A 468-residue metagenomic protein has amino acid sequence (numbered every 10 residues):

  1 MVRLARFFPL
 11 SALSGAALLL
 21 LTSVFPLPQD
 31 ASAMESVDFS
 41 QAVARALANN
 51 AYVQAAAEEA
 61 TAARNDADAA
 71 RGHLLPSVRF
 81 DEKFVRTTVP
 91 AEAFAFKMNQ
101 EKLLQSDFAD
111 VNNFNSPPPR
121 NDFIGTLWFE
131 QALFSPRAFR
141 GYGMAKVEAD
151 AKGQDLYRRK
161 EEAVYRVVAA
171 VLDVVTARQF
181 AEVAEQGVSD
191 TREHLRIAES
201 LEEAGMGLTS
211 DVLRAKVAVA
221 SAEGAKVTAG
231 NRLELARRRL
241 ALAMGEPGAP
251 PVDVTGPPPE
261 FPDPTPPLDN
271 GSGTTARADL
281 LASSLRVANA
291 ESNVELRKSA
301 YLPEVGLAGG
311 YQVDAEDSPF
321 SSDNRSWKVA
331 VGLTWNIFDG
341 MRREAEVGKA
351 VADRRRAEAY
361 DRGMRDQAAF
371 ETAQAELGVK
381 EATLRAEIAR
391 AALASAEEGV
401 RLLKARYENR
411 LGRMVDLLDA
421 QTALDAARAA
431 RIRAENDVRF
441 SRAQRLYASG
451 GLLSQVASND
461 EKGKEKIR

Functional and structural regions predicted by a protein language model:
V2, V37, K160-T274, A375-G378 (+4 more regions): Periplasmic alpha-helical coiled-coil/stalk elements that build and connect Gram-negative outer-membrane
R3-R6, L27-A33, R86-A91, G248 (+1 more regions): Acidic, low-complexity, intrinsically disordered peripheral segments
S11-P26: Bacterial N-terminal signal peptides
V43-L47, M98-N112, E246-G310, Q455-R468: Amphipathic alpha-helical coiled-coil scaffold segments and their short linker/junction regions
Q54, S77-E92, F114-P119, E130-R158 (+5 more regions): Small/polar (Gly/Ser/Thr/Ala-rich) solvent-exposed segments that form structured loops/beta-strands/short helices used
A55-A70, R159, A163-A184, E193 (+5 more regions): Amphipathic alpha-helical coiled-coil segments
D122-T126, A169, R214, S326-K328 (+1 more regions): Transmembrane beta-barrel architecture of outer-membrane proteins
T126-W128, V171, G306, A330-G332 (+1 more regions): Membrane-embedded beta-strand positions in outer-membrane beta-barrel channels/transporters
